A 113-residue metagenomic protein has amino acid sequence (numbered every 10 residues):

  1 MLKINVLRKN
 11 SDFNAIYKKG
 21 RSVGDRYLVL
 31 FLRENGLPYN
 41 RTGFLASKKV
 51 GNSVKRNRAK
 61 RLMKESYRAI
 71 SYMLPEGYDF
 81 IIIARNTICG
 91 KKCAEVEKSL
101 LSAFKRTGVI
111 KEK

Functional and structural regions predicted by a protein language model:
M1-K113: Positively charged, solvent-exposed patches that mediate nucleic-acid binding
